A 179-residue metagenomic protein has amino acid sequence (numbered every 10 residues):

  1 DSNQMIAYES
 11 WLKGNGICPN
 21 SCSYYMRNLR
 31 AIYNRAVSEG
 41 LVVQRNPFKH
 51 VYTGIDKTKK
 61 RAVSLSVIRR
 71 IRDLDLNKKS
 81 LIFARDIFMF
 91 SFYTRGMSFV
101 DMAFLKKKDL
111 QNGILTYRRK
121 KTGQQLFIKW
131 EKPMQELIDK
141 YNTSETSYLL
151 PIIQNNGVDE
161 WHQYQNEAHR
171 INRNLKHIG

Functional and structural regions predicted by a protein language model:
S2-I6, G14-P47, M97, K176-I178: N-terminal DNA-binding recognition helix of tyrosine site-specific recombinases/integrases
P19, S23, V42, N46-F99 (+1 more regions): Basic, Lys/Arg- and aromatic-enriched nucleic-acid-binding interface segment
S21, Y25-N28, S64, F83-A84 (+3 more regions): Hydrophobic (often cysteine-bearing) scaffold residues that line and stabilize catalytic clefts of nucleotide/cofactor
A62, R119-G123: Catalytic-site neighborhood detector that most strongly recognizes the C-terminal catalytic loop/helix of tyrosine
D73, N77-K79, N172-G179: Short, basic (Lys/Arg/His-rich) helix/loop patches that form interaction surfaces in the mid-to-C-terminal regions
F104-D109: A short, basic/aromatic helix-end/turn motif that makes direct DNA contacts
G113-R119: Short functional hotspots where side chains directly engage DNA or cofactors
T122-K140, S147-H177: C-terminal catalytic core of Y-nucleophile DNA break-rejoin enzymes
